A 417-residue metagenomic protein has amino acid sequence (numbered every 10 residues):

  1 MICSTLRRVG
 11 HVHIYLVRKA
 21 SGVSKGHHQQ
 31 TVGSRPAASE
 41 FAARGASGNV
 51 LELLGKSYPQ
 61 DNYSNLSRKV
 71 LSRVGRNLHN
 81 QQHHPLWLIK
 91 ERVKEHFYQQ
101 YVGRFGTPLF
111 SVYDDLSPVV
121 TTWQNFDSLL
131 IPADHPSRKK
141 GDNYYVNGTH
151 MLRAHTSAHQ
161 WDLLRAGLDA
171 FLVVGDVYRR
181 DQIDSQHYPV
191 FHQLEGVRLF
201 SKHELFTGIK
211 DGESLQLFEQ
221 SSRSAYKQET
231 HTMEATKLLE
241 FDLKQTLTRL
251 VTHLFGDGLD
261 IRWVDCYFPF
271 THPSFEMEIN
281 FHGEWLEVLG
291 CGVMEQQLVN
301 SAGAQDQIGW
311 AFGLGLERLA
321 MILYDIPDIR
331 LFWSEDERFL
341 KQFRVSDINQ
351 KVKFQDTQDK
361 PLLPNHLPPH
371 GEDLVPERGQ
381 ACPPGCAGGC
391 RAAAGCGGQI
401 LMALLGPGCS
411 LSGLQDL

Functional and structural regions predicted by a protein language model:
I2-V375: TRNA-recognition modules of translation machinery and tRNA-sensing kinases, especially anticodon-binding
V9-H11, K25, G398, G406 (+1 more regions): Intrinsically disordered, low-complexity peptide-like regions
I14, A394, S410-G413: Short, low-complexity, intrinsically disordered N-terminal modules that encode targeting/processing signals
L367, L374, L401-L405, L411-L417: Leucine-biased recognition of intrinsically disordered, low-complexity hydrophobic segments
E377, G395: Short polybasic linear motifs
G379-A381, L404-G406: N-terminal regions of proteins, emphasizing targeting and processing segments when present
